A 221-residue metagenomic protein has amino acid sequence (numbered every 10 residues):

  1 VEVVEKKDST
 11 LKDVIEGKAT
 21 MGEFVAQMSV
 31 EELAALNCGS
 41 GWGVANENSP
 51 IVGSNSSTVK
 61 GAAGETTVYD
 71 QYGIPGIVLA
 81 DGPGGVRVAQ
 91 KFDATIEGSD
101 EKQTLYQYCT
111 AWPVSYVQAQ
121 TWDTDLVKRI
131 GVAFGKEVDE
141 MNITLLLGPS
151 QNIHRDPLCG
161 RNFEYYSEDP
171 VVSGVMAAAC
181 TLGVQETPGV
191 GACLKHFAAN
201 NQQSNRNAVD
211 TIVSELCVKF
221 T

Functional and structural regions predicted by a protein language model:
V1-T221: Glycoside hydrolase catalytic-domain context in secreted enzymes
